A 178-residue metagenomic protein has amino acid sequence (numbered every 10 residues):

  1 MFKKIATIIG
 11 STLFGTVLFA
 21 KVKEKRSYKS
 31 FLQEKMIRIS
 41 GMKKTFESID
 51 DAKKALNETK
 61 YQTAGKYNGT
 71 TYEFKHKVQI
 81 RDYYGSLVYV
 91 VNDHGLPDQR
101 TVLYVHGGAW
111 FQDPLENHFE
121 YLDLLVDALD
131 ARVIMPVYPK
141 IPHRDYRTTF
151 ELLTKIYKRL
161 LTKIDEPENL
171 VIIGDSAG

Functional and structural regions predicted by a protein language model:
F2-H94: A glycine/proline-hinged amphipathic helix-loop "lid/cap" segment that gates access to hydrophobic ligand pockets
K77, G85, D130, P167-N169: A generic structural signal for alpha->beta connector loops
I80, V102, V133-M135: Conserved beta-strand scaffold positions in the cores of enzyme catalytic domains, especially in NTP/NDP-utilizing
V88, L103, L125, P136 (+1 more regions): Short strand-loop-helix active-site module centered on a catalytic nucleophile
Q99-G108: Short beta-strand element of the alpha/beta-hydrolase
A109-Q112, E116-N117, V133, R159: Serine-hydrolase catalytic-loop signature spanning alpha/beta hydrolases and amidase-signature enzymes
E116-M135: Short amphipathic alpha-helix adjacent to the substrate-entry channel of hydrolases
V137-I141: Short beta-to-alpha linker loops that shape the active-site pocket of alpha/beta-hydrolase fold enzymes
